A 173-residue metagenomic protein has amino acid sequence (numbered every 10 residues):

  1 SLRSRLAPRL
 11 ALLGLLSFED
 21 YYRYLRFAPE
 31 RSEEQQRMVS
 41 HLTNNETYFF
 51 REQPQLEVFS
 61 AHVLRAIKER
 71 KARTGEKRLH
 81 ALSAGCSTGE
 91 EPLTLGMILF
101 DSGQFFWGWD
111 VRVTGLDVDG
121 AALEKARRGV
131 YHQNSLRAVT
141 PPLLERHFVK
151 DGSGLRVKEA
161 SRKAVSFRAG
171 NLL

Functional and structural regions predicted by a protein language model:
S1-L82: Conserved AdoMet
V63, I67, L99-G103, V130: Active-site catalytic pocket residues across diverse enzymes, especially alpha/beta-hydrolases
L82-T88: Aromatic-flanked redox-active Cys/Sec active sites in thiol-based oxidoreductases, especially the WC-centered
A84, Q104-L173: Extended basic-aromatic, gly/pro-enriched interface segments that bind polyanionic ligands
T88-W107: Conserved SAM-binding loop of SAM-dependent methyltransferases across substrates and taxa, primarily the Class I
